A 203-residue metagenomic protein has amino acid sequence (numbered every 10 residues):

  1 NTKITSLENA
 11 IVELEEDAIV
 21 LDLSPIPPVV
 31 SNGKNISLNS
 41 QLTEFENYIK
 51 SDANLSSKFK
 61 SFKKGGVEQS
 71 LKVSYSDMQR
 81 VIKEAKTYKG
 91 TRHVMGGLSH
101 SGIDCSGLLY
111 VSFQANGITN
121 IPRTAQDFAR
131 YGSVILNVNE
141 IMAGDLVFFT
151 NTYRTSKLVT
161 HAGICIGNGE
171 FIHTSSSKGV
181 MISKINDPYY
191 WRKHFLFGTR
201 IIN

Functional and structural regions predicted by a protein language model:
N1-T91, I202-N203: Intrinsically disordered, low-complexity, Pro/Ser/Thr/Asn/Gly/Ala-rich spacer/linker segments adjacent to signal
V67-K72, R92-H100, T152-Y153: Second-shell loop/turn segments in exported
K72-Q79, S99-D104, I135, Y189: Soluble non-cytosolic domains of exported or imported proteins
T87, T91-A143, L196: Catalytic cysteine-centered active-site loop
I118-G179: ...with weaker cross-activation on analogous glycine-rich loops/strands in unrelated enzymes
K178-P188: Catalytic alpha/beta core of large soluble enzyme barrels
Y190-N203: Glycine- and charge-enriched low-complexity intrinsically disordered segments
